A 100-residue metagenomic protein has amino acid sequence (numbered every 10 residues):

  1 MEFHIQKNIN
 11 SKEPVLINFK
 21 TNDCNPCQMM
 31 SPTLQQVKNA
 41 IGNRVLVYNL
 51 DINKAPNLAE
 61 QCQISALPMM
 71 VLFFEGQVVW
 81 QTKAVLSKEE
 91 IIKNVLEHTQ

Functional and structural regions predicted by a protein language model:
M1-P14: A short beta-strand-turn-helix
K12-E13, K20-D23, A66: Short pre-active-site segment immediately N-terminal to redox-active cysteine/selenocysteine motifs in thiol-based
L16-I17, V47, M70: Hydrophobic beta-strand anchors of alpha/beta hydrolase catalytic cores
Q28-A40: Typically the conserved alpha-helix immediately C-terminal to a functionally engaged Cys/Sec in thioredoxin-like
I52-A59: Structural microenvironment flanking redox-active thiols in thiol-disulfide oxidoreductases
C62-V71: Structural micro-motif
L72-Q100: Non-catalytic, surface beta->alpha helical segment in thiol-disulfide oxidoreductase systems
